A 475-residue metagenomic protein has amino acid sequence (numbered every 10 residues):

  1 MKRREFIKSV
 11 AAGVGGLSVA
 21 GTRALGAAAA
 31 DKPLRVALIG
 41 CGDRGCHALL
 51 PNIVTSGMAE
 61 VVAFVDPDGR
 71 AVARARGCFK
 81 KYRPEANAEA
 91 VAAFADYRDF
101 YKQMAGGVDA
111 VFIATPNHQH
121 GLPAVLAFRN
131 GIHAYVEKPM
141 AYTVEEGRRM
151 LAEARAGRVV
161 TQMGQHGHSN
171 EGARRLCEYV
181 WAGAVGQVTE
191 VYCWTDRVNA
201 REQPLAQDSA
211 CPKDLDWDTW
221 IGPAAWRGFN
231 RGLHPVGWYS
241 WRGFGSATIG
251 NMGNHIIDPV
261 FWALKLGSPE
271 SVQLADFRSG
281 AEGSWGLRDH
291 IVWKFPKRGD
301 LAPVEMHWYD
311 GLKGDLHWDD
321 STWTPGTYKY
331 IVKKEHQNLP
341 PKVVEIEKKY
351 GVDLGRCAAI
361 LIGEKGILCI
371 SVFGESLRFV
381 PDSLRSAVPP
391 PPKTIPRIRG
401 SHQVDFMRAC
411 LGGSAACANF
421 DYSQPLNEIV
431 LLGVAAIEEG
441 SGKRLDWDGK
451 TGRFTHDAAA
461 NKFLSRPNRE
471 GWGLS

Functional and structural regions predicted by a protein language model:
M1-I132, R148-V160: N-terminal glycine-/serine-/threonine-rich beta1-alpha1-beta2 phosphate-ribose binding loop of Rossmann-like
I7, L50, R76, R98-Y101 (+11 more regions): Non-transmembrane alpha-helical segments in soluble domains of secreted/periplasmic/extracellular proteins
K8-A30, G283-S284, R408-S475: C-terminal helix-rich "cap/oligomerization" subdomain common to oxidoreductases
V36-I39, V61-V65, F112-I113, Y135-V136 (+8 more regions): Structural recognition of the beta-strand scaffold that forms the well-ordered cores of secreted hydrolase catalytic
H47-P51, R74-G77, G121-L126, E146-G147 (+5 more regions): Short, solvent-exposed loop/turn and secondary-structure capping segments
D68-A71, F94-Y97, A114-Q119, M140-Y142 (+5 more regions): Short, solvent-exposed turn/loop segments enriched in Gly/Ser/Thr/Pro and often Arg
H133-Y135, A141-L215, T219: A contiguous active-site-proximal alpha/beta segment in oxidoreductase catalytic domains
K213-V404, R408-S414, E428-A436, G440-G449: Glycine-rich, aromatic-lined ligand/substrate-binding cores of catalytic and carbohydrate-binding domains
